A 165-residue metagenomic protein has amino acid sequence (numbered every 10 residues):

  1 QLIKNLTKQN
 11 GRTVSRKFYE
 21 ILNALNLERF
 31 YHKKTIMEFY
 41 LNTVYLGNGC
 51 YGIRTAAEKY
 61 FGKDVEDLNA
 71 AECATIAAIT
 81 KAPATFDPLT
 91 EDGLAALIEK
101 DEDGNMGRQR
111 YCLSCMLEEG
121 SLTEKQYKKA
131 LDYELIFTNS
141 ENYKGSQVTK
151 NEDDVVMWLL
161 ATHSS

Functional and structural regions predicted by a protein language model:
Q1-S165: Non-catalytic, structured segments within soluble enzyme domains
